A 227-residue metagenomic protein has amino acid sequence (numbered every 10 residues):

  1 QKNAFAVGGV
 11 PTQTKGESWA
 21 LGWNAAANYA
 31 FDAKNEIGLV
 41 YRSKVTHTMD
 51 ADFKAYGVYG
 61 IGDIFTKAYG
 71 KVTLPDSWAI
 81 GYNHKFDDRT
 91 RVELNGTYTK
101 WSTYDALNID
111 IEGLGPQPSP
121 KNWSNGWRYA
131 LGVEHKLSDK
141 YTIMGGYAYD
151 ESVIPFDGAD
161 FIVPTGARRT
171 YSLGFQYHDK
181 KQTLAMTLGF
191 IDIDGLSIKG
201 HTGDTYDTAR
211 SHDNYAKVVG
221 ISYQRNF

Functional and structural regions predicted by a protein language model:
Q1-F227: Outer-membrane beta-barrel porins/channels
